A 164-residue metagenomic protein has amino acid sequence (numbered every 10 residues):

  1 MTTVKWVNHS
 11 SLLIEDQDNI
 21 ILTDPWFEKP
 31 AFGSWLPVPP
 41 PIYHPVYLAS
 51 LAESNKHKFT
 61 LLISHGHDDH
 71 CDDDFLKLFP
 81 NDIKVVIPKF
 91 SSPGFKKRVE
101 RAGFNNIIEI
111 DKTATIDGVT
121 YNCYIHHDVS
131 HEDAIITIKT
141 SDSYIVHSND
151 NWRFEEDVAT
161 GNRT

Functional and structural regions predicted by a protein language model:
M1-T3, E15-I21, A114-N122, K139-I145: Beta-strand-turn-beta hairpins that frame and shape the catalytic cleft of phosphate-ester-processing enzymes
N8-L12, F27-E28: Short polar catalytic/cofactor-binding loops
N8-S10, G66-D69, F90-S92, H126-H131 (+1 more regions): Short beta->alpha connector loops
H9-S11, I110-T113, D133-I135: Short, acidic/polar N-cap/turn motifs at the starts of alpha helices
I14, D24, H65, D72 (+2 more regions): Divalent metal-coordination and catalytic microenvironments
N19-L61, D73-D74, W152-R163: Pre-active-site segment of Zn-dependent metallo-hydrolases
F32, Y43-I116: Active-site HxH/HxHxD metal-binding segment of metal-dependent hydrolases
H127-T164: Active-site-proximal loop/helix segments of hydrolase catalytic cores
